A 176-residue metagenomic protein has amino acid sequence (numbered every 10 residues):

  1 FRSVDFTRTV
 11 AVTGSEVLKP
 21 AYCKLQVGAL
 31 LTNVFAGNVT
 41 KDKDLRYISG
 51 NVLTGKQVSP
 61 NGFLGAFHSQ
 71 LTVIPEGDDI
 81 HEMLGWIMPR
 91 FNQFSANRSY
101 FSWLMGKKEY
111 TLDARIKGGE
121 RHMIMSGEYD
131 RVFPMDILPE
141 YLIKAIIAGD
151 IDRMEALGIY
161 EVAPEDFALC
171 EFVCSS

Functional and structural regions predicted by a protein language model:
F1-T32, G37-G77, H81-W86, R90 (+1 more regions): Hydrophobic alpha-helical positions that pack around
F1-V4, K108-Y110, R131, D150 (+2 more regions): Ferredoxin-like alpha/beta domains used as RNA- or RNAP-binding modules
G14-S15, I116-M125, E161-E165: Short acidic (Asp/Glu) and glycine-rich catalytic loops that position anionic groups and cofactors
P20-L25, E128-V132, L169-C174: Hydrophobic alpha-helical scaffolding
V39, D78, L138, I147-I151: Hydrophobic alpha-helix feature that most strongly marks membrane-spanning transmembrane helices and their immediate
V73-V132: C-terminal structural cap/anchor segments
I143-S176: Extended hydrophobic packing segments that form well-structured cores
